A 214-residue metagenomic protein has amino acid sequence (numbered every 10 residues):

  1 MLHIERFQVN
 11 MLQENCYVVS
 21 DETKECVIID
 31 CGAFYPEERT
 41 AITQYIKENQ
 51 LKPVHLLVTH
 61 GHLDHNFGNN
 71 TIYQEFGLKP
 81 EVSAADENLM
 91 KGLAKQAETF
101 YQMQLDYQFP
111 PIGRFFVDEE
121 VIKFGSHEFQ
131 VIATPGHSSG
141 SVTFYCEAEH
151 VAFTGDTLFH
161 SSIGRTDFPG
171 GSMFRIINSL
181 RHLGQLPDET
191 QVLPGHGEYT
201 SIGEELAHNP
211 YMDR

Functional and structural regions predicted by a protein language model:
L2-N49, T143-G155: Conserved beta-strand hairpin/beta-sheet module of binuclear metal-dependent hydrolase folds, prominently
F7-Q8, P111-G113, A133-P135: Short Gly/Pro-enriched turn/cap motifs at secondary-structure boundaries
Y17, R114, E119-E120, V142 (+1 more regions): Residue-level detector of beta-strand structural context in well-folded domains
V27, L57, P80, F153 (+1 more regions): Residue-level marker for buried hydrophobic side chains located in beta-strands that build the well-ordered beta-sheet
I28-D30, H55-V58, V131-A133: Short catalytic-loop micro-motif centered on adjacent basic/acidic residues
A33-F34, H127-R214: Metallo-beta-lactamase
F34-R39, T43-K123, A207-Y211: Active-site HxH/HxHxD metal-binding segment of metal-dependent hydrolases
